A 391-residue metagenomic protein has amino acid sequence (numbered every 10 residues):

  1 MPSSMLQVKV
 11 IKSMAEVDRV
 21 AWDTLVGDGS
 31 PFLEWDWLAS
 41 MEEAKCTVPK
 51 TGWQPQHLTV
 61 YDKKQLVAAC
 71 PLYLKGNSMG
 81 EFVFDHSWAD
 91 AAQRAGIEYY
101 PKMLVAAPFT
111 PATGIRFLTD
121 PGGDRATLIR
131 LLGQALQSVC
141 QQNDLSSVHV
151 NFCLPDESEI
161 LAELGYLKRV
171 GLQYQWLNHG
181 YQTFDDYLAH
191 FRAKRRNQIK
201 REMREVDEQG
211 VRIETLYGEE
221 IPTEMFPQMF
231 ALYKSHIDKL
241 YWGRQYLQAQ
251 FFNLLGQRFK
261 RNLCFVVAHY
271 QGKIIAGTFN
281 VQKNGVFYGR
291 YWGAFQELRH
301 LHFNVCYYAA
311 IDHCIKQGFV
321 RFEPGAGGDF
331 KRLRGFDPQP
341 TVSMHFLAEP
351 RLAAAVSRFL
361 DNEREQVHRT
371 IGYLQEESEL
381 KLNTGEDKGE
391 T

Functional and structural regions predicted by a protein language model:
M1-T391: N-acyltransferase acceptor-side catalytic subdomain
